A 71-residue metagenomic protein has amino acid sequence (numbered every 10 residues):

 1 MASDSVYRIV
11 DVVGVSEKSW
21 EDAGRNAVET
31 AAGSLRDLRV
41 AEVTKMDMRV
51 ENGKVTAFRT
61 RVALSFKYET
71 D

Functional and structural regions predicted by a protein language model:
A2-V6, V10, R25, T44-D47 (+1 more regions): Amphipathic alpha-helical hairpins
S5-L38: Short, well-ordered alpha-helical segments
V10, A41, V62: A broad, low-specificity signal marking well-ordered, structured residues that form hydrophobic/aromatic
V13, T44, S65: Residues in well-ordered beta-strands of folded domains
R36-V50: Charge-dense, low-complexity polyampholytic segments
D47-D71: A cross-kingdom feature marking charged/low-complexity
